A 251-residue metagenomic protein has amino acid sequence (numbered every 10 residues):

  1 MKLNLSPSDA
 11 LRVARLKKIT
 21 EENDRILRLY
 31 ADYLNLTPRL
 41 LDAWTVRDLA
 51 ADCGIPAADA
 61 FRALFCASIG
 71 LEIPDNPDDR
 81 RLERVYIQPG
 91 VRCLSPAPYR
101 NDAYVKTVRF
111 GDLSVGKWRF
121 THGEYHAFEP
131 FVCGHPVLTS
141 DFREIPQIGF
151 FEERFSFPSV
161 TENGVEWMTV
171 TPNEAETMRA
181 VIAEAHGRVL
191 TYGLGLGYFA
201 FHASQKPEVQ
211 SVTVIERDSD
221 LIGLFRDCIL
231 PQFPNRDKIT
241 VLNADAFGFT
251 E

Functional and structural regions predicted by a protein language model:
M1-F151: N-terminal auxiliary segments of SAM/dcSAM-dependent transferases
S156-E162: Short polybasic amphipathic segments
G164-T177: Conserved SAM-binding loop and adjacent beta-strand
T177-E184, F199: Well-ordered alpha-helical segments embedded in enzymatic catalytic cores
E184-G197: Conserved class I S-adenosyl-L-methionine
L196-E208: Conserved SAM-binding loop of SAM-dependent methyltransferases across substrates and taxa, primarily the Class I
S211-E216: Conserved SAM-binding motif I beta-strand of class I
D218-E251: S-adenosyl-L-methionine
